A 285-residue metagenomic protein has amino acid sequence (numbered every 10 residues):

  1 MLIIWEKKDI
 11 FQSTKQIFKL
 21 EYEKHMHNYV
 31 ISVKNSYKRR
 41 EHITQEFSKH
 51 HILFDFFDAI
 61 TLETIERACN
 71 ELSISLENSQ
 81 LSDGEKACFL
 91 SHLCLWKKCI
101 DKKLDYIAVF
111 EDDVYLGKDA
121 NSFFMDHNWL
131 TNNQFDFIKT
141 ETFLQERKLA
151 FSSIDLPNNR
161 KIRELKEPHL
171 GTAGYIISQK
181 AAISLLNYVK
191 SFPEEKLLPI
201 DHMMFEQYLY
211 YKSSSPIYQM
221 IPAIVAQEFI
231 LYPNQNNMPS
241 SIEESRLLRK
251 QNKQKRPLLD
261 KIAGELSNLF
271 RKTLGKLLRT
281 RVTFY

Functional and structural regions predicted by a protein language model:
I3, I10, I17-Y22: Short, positively charged and aromatic/hydrophobic N-terminal segments
K8-F11, M203: Intrinsically disordered, low-complexity regions of eukaryotic proteins
F18, Y22-F110, V114-Y285: An acidic/histidine-cluster motif and surrounding catalytic segment that typifies divalent-metal-assisted enzyme active
